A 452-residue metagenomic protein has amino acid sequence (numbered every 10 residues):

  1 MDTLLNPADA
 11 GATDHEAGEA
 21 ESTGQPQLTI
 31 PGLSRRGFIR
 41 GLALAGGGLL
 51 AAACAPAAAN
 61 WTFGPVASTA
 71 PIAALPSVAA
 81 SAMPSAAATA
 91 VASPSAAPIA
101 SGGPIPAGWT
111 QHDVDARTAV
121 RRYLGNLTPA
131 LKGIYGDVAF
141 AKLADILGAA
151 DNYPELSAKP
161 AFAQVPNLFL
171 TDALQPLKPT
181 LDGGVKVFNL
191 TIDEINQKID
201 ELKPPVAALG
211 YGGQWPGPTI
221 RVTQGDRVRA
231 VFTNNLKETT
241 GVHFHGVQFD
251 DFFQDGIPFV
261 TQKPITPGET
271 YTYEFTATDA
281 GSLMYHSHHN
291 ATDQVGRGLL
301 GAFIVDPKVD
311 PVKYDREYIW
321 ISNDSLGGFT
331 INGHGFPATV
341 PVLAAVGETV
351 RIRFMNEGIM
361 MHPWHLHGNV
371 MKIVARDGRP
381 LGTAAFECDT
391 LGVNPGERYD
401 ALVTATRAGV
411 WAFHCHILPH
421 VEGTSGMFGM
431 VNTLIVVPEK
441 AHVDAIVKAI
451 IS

Functional and structural regions predicted by a protein language model:
M1-G37, L44-A53, A59-V66, I72: N-terminal secretory signal peptides
G32, A53-T171: C-terminal segment of N-terminal export signals and the immediately downstream linker at the start of the mature
L177, G217-R221, A338-L343: Short beta-strand segments of immunoglobulin-like
V187-I304, M360-G392, H414-N432: Histidine- and aromatic-enriched segments that form or immediately flank copper-ligand environments
T223-G225, G268, G347, G396 (+1 more regions): Beta-strand-connecting loops/turns
G281-L283, V350, G409-W411: Exposed beta-strand face motif in extracellular beta-rich ectodomains
D306-I321, V436-I451: Low-complexity, Pro/Ser/Thr- and charge-rich linker/hinge segments at domain boundaries
R316-V346: Acidic-aromatic/histidine active-site loop/patch
